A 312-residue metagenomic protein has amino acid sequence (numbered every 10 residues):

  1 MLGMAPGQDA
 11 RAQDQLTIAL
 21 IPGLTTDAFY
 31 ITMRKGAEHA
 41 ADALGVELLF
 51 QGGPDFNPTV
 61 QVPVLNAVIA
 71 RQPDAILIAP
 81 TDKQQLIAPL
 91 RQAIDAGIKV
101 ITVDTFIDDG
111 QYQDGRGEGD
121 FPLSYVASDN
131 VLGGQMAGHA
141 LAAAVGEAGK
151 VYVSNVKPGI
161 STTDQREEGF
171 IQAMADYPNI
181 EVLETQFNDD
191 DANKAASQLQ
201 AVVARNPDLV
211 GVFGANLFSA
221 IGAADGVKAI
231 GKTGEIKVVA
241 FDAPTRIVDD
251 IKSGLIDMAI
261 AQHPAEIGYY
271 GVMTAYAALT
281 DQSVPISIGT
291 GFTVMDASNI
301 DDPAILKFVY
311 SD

Functional and structural regions predicted by a protein language model:
L2-D9: C-terminal segment of classical bacterial N-terminal signal peptides
A10-D312: A residue-level marker of the well-folded mature domains of exported/periplasmic proteins
